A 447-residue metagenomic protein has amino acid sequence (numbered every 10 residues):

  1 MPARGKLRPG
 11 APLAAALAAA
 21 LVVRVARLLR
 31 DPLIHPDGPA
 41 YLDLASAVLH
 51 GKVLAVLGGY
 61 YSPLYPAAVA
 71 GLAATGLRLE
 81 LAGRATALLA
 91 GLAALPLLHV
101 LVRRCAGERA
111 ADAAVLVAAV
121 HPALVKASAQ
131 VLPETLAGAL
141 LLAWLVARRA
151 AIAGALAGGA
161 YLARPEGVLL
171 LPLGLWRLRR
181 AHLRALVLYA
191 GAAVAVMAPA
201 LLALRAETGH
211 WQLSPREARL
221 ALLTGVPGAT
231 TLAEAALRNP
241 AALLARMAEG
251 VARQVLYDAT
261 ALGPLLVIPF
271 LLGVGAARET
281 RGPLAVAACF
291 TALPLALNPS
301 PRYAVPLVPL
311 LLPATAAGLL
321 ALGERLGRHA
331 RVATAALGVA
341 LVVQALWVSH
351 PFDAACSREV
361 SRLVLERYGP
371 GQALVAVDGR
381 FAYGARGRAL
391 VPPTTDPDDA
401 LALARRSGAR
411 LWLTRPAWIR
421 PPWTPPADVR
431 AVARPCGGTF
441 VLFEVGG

Functional and structural regions predicted by a protein language model:
L13-A18, A113, I152-A155, L171-P172 (+4 more regions): Signature aromatic-anchored transmembrane alpha helix within multi-pass, membrane-resident enzymes that catalyze glycan
A18, L171, W176-L178, E249-L284 (+1 more regions): Hydrophobic, aromatic-rich transmembrane alpha-helices and their immediate juxtamembrane boundary segments
L21, A114-L116, L142, A151-R164 (+3 more regions): Membrane-interface alpha helices of multi-pass inner-membrane proteins
V23, R30, A185-V267: Membrane-lumen/periplasm interface segments of specific transmembrane helices in polyprenyl phosphate-linked
P36, Y60, A82-A93, A113-A143 (+3 more regions): Multi-pass, polyprenyl lipid-linked donor-dependent membrane glycosyltransferases
A85-A106, L272: Transmembrane-helix motifs of polytopic, lipid-linked glycan transferases
A127-S128, E134, A160-P165, L169 (+3 more regions): Hydrophobic/aromatic-rich transmembrane helices and adjacent perimembrane loops
T334-A382, R388-A389, P393, P397: Membrane-embedded, lumen/periplasm-facing catalytic core of multi-pass transferases that use lipid-linked donors
